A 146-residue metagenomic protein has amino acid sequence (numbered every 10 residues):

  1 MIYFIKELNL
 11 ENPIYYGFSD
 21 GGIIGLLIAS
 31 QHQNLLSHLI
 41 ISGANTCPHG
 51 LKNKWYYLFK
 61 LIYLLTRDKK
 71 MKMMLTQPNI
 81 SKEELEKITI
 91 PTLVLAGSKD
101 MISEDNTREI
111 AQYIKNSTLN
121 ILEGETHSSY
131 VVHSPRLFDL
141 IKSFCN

Functional and structural regions predicted by a protein language model:
M1-P13: Conserved acidic catalytic loop of the alpha/beta-hydrolase fold
P13, G17-S19: Conserved alpha/beta-hydrolase "nucleophile elbow" surrounding the catalytic nucleophile
I23, L27-Q31, L39-L65: Flexible "cap/lid" loop of the alpha/beta hydrolase fold
K70-E84: Active-site nucleophile elbow and catalytic-triad environment of alpha/beta-hydrolase enzymes
I88, V94-A96: Short beta-strand/loop motif that positions the catalytic acidic residue of the alpha/beta-hydrolase fold
M101-N106: Conserved alpha/beta-hydrolase "acid-adjacent" motif
R108-S128: Catalytic histidine neighborhood in serine/cysteine hydrolases with alpha/beta-hydrolase-type architecture
E123-N146: Catalytic active-site module of serine/aspartate enzymes centered on a nucleophile-bearing elbow/loop
